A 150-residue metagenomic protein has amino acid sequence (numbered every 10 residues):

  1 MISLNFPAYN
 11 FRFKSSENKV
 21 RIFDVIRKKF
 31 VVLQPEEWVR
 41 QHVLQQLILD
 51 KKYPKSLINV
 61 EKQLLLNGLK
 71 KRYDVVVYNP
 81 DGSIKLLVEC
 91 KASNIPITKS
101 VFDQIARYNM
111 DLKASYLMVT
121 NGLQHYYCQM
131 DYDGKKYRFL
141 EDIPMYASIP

Functional and structural regions predicted by a protein language model:
M1-Y116, L123-P150: A short, conserved, highly charged catalytic patch centered on acidic carboxylates
